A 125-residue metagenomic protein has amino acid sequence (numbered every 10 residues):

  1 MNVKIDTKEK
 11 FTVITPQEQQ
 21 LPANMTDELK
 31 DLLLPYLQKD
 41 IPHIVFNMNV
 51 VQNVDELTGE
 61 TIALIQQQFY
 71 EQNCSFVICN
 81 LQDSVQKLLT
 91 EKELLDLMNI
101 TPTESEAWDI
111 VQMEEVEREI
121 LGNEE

Functional and structural regions predicted by a protein language model:
M1-T7, E119-E125: Non-catalytic signal-transmission and effector/linker regions of two-component phosphorelay proteins
N2-P35: STAS-typified acidic loop motif
D6, C79, T101: General small-molecule cofactor/ligand-binding pocket signal
Q17-L21, Q86-N99, L121-E125: Short secondary-structure transition/capping segments
N24, L88, I110: Residues that scaffold the ATP/ADP-binding catalytic core of kinase and kinase-like folds
D27-M98: Amphipathic alpha-helical interaction surfaces in cytosolic regulatory modules
P102-E124: A charged, well-structured terminal subsegment
